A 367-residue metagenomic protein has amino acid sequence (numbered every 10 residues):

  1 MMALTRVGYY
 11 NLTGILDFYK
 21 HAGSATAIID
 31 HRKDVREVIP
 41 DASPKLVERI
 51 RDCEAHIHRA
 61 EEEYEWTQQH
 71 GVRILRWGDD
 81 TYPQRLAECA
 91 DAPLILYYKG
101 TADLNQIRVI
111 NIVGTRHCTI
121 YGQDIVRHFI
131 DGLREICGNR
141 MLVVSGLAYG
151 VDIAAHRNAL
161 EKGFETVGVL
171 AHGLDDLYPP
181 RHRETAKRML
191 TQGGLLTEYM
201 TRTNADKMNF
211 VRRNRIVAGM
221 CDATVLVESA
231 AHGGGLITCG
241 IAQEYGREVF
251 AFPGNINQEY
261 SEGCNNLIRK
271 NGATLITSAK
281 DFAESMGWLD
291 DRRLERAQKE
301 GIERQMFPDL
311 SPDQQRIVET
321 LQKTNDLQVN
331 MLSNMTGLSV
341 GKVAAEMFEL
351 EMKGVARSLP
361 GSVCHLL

Functional and structural regions predicted by a protein language model:
M1-T81, L267, K353-V355, P360-S362 (+1 more regions): Short, small/acidic-rich helices and loops at N termini and domain boundaries of DNA replication/processing enzymes
Q68, R76-L367: Glycine-biased, small-residue-rich flexible motifs in mid-sequence functional cores and linkers
